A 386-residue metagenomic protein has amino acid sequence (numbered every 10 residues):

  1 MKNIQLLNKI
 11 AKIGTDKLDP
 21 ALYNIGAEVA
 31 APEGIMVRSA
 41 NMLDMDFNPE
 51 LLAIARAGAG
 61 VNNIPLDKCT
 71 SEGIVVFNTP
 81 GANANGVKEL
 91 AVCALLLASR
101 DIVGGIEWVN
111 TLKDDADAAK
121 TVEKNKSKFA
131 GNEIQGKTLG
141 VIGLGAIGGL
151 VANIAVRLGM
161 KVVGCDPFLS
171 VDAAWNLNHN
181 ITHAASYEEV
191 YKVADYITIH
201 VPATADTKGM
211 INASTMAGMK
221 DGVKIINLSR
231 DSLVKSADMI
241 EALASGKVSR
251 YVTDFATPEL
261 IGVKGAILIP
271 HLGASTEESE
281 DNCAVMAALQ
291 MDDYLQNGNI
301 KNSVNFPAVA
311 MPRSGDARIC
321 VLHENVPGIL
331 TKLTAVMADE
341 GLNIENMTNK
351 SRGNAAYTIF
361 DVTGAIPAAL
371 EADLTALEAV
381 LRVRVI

Functional and structural regions predicted by a protein language model:
M1-T79, N212-S214, G218, K235 (+2 more regions): An N-terminal-biased, well-structured beta-alpha scaffold segment characteristic of Rossmann-like dinucleotide-binding
A40-M45, F168-L260, S275: Rossmann-like adenosine-cofactor binding region
P80-T138, N302-V304: Phosphate-binding beta-alpha-beta segment of Rossmann-like dinucleotide-binding domains, i.e., the NAD(P)
K88-E107, N153-M160, M286-N299, T334-A338 (+1 more regions): Oxidoreductase and adenylate-handling cofactor-binding alpha/beta cores
L144-G145: Glycine-rich Rossmann-fold phosphate-binding loop(s) that bind the pyrophosphate of adenine dinucleotide cofactors
G148-G149: N-terminal Rossmann-fold NAD(P) dinucleotide-binding loop
K264, L272-I386: NAD(P)-dependent dehydrogenase/reductase Rossmann-like domain
